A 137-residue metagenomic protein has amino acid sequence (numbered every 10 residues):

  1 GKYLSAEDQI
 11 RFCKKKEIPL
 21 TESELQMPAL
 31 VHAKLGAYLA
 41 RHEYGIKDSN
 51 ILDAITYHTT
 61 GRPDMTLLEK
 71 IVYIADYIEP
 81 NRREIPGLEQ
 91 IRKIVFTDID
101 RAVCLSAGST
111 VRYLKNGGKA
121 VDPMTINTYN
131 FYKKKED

Functional and structural regions predicted by a protein language model:
G1-L105: Divalent metal-dependent catalytic cores for phosphoryl transfer on phosphate-bearing substrates
R101-G117: Long, amphipathic alpha-helical surface segments
R112-D137: Charged phosphate-binding loop/patch that engages nucleotide di/tri-phosphates or the phosphate backbone of nucleic
